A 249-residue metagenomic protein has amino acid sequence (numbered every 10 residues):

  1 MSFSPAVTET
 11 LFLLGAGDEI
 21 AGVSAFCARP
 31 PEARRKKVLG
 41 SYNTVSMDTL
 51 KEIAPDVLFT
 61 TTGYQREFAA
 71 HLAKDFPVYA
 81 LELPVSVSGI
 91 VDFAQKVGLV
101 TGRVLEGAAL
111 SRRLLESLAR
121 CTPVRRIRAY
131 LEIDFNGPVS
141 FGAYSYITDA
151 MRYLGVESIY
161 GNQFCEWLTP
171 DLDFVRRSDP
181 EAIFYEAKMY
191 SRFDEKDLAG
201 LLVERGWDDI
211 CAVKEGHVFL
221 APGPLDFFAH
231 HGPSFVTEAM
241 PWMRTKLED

Functional and structural regions predicted by a protein language model:
M1-D249: N-terminal ligand-binding lobe of clamshell/alpha-beta domains
